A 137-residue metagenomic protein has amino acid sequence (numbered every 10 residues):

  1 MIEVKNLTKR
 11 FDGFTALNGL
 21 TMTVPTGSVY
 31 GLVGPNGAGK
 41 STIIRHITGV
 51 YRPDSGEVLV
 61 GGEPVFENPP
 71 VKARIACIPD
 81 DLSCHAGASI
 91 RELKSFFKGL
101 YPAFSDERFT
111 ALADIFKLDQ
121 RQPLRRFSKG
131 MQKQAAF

Functional and structural regions predicted by a protein language model:
V4-L7: Conserved catalytic Walker-motif region of ABC-type ATPase nucleotide-binding domains
F14-T15, P69: Short coil-to-beta microelement around the adenine-binding A-loop and adjacent beta1/P-loop entry of ABC ATPase
Y30-P35: The feature captures the beta-strand-to-loop junction immediately N-terminal to the Walker
T48: Helix-to-loop junction immediately C-terminal to a conserved catalytic motif
G56-V71: Conserved ABC transporter NBD signature motif
P79-A135: ABC-family P-loop ATPase nucleotide-binding domains
